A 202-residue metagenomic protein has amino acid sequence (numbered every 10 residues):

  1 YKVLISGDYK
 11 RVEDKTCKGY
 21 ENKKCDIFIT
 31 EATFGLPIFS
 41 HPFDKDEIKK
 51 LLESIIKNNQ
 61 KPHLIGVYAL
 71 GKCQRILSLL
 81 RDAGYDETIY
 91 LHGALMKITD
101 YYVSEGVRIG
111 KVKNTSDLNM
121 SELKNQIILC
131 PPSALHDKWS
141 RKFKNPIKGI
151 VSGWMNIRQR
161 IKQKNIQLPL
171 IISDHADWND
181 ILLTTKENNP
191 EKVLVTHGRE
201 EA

Functional and structural regions predicted by a protein language model:
Y1-G71, D82: His/Asp/Glu-rich metal-coordinating catalytic cores of metallo-dependent phosphodiesterases/hydrolases acting on
Y1-K18, K50, N58, V67 (+3 more regions): Core dinuclear metal-dependent hydrolase active-site scaffold
G7-Y9, A32-F34, L70, A94-L95 (+4 more regions): Active-site metal-binding loops of divalent metal-dependent hydrolases
D14-T16, I38-S40, K97-E105, L123 (+1 more regions): Short, charged, surface-exposed secondary-structure boundary motifs
I27, K61-L64, T88, N125-I128 (+2 more regions): Residue-level preference for the first positions of well-ordered beta-strands
I48-K61, V67-N125: Hard-cation-handling environments
F143-D174: Mobile, glycine- and charge-enriched loop segments and immediately flanking short secondary-structure elements within
T184-V195: Proline-aspartate-enriched helix->loop->beta-strand connector
